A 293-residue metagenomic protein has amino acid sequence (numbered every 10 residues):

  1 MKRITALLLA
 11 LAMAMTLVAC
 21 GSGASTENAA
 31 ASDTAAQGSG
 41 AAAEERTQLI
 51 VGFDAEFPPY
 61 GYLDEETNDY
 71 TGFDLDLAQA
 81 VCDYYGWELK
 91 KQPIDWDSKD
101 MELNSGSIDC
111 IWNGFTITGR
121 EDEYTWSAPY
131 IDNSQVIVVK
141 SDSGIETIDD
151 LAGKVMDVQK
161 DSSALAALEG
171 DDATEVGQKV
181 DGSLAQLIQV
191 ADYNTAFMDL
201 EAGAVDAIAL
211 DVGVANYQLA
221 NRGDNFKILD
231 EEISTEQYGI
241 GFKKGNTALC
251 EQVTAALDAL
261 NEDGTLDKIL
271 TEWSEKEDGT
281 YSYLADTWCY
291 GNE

Functional and structural regions predicted by a protein language model:
L17-A36: Bacterial lipoprotein signal-peptidase II cleavage site
G21, L75-Y84, D149-D150, K154-V155 (+2 more regions): Extended ligand-binding regions for polar small-molecule ligands
A35-G114, Q252, D263, E272: Extracytoplasmic small-molecule ligand-binding "clamshell" domains of the periplasmic binding protein/Venus flytrap
A55, D132-V139, V212, N216 (+2 more regions): Periplasmic-binding protein-like
A55-P58, Y70-D83, F115, N133-Y193 (+1 more regions): Bilobed "Venus flytrap"/periplasmic-binding protein-like clamshell domains and structurally analogous long
L75-D76, K90-M101, L184-M198, E236: Short helix-initiation/N-cap motifs at beta->coil->alpha
Q79, E88-D150, Y290: Acidic, polar ligand-binding/catalytic clefts
D97-S98, G114-E123, A167-D171, N194 (+1 more regions): A ligand-binding cleft/hinge motif common to bilobed small-molecule-binding domains
